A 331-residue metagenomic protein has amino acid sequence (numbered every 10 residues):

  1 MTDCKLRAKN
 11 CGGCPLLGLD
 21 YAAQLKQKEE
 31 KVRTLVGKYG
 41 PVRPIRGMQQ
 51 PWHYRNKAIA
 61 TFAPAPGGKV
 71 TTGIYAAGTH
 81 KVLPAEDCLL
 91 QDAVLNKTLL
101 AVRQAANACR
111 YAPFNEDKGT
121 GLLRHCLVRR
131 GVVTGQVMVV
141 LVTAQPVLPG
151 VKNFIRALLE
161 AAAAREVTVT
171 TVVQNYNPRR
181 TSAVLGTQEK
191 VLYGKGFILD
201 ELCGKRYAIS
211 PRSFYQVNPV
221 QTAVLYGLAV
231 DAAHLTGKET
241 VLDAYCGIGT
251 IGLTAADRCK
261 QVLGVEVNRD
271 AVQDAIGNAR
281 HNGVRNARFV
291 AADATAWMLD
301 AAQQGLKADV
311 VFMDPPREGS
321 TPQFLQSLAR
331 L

Functional and structural regions predicted by a protein language model:
M1, A8-C11: Residues immediately within or flanking Cys/His clusters that coordinate Zn2+ in small zinc-binding modules
N10-E116, V128, V133-T134, V147-L148: Extended interfacial segments that mediate partner engagement and assembly in macromolecular machines
C11, L123, T134-Q136, V169 (+2 more regions): A general structural motif
N56, V70-T72, R124, V137 (+2 more regions): Change "...and in nucleic-acid phosphodiester-cleaving endonucleases..." to "...and in nucleic-acid processing enzymes
G73-A76, V140-V142, A275: Short, acidic/hydrophobic/Gly-rich beta-strand patch recurrent on exposed beta strands that often constitutes part
V128, T134-A144, R206-S210, V310: Short, aliphatic-rich beta-strand segments
P149-L331: Rossmann-like S-adenosyl-L-methionine
